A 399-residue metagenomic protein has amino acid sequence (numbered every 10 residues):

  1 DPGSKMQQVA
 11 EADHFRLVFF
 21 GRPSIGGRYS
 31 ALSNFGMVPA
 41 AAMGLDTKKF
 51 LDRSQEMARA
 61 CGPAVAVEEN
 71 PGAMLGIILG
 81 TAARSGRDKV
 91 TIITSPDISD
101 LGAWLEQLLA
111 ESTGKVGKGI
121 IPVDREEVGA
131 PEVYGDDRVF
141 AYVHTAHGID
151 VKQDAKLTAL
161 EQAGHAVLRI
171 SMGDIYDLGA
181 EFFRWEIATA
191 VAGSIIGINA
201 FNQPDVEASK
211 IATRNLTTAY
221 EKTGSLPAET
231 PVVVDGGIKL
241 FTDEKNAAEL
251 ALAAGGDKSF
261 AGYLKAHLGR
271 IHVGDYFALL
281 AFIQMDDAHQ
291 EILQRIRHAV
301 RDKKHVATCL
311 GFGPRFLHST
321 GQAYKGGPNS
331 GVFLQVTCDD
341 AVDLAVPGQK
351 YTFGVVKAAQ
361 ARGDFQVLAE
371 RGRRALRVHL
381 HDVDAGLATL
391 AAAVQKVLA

Functional and structural regions predicted by a protein language model:
D1-F140, A146-V151, R184-H298, D302: Active-site phosphate/pyrophosphate-binding segments
G3-F15, Y176-F183, G311, L317-Y324 (+1 more regions): Glycine-rich, charge-decorated loop segments at or immediately adjacent to ligand/cofactor-binding or catalytic sites
F20-G26, S112-E127, A166-Y176, K303-R315 (+1 more regions): A generic structural motif
A103-W104, G135, V151-A155, G179-E181 (+4 more regions): Short conserved micro-motifs at the rims of enzyme active sites and ligand-binding pockets
A146-H165, R169-S171, A200: Phosphate/diphosphate-binding loops
I149, Y276-T308, F312-H318, K325 (+2 more regions): Extended C-terminal subregions enriched in glycine
H165, I175, A190, S194-A200 (+2 more regions): Ligand-binding clefts of soluble mixed alpha/beta catalytic domains
N202, E207, G224-A228, A266-L279 (+2 more regions): C-terminal amphipathic alpha-helical interaction region
